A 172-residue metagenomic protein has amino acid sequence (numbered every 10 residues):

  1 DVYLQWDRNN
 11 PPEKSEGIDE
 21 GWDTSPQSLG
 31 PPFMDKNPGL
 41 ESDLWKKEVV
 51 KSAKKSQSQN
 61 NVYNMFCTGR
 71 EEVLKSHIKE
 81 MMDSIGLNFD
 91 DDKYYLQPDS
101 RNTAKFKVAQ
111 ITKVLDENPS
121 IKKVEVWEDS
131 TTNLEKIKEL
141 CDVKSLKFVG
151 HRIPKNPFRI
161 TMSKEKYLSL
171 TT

Functional and structural regions predicted by a protein language model:
D1-A104: Alpha-helical substrate-recognition element adjacent to the catalytic core
Q57-S58, N64, L115-K122, P157-I160 (+1 more regions): Compositionally biased low-complexity segments enriched in polar/charged residues
N61, D91, S120-K123, K147: A general structural motif
F66-T68, V126, R152: Structural beta-sheet core signal
E80-N88, K113-P119, K138-K147: Short, surface-exposed basic-aromatic patches at helix termini and helix-loop junctions that form
M81, N102, F106, L115 (+2 more regions): Acidic, divalent-metal-binding catalytic cores of TOPRIM and closely related two-metal-ion phosphodiester/pyrophosphate
K107-T132, I137: Conserved Lys-Pro-Asp/Glu-containing loop-to-beta segment of HAD-superfamily phosphomonoesterases, centered on
T131-T172: Active-site or metal-binding loop neighborhoods of secreted/extracellular toxin and effector enzymes
